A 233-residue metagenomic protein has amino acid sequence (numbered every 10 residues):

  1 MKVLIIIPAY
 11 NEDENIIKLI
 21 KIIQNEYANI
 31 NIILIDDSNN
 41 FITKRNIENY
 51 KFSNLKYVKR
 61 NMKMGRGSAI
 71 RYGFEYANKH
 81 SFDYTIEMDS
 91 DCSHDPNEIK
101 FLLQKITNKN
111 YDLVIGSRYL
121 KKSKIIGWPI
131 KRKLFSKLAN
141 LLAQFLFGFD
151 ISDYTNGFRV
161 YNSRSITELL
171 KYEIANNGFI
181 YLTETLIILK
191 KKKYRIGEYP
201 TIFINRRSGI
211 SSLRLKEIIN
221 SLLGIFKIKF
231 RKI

Functional and structural regions predicted by a protein language model:
M1-V3, E14, K18, G148 (+1 more regions): Hydrophobic helical membrane-anchoring modules
K2-V3, Q24-L34, N54-L55: Short loop->beta transition adjacent to catalytic acidic/histidine clusters or analogous donor-positioning motifs
A9, I35-D37, R60: Conserved sequence signature across two-component system core domains
N11-N25: Short, well-formed alpha-helical segments that are part of the catalytic scaffolds of diverse glycosyltransferases
E12-N15, N39, D95: Donor nucleotide-sugar binding loop of glycosyltransferases
D36-K44, C92: A conserved acidic beta->alpha catalytic loop
R60-K79, Y84, P96-F179, R206-K216 (+1 more regions): Acceptor/aglycone-binding surface of glycosyltransferases and processive sugar-polymer synthases
